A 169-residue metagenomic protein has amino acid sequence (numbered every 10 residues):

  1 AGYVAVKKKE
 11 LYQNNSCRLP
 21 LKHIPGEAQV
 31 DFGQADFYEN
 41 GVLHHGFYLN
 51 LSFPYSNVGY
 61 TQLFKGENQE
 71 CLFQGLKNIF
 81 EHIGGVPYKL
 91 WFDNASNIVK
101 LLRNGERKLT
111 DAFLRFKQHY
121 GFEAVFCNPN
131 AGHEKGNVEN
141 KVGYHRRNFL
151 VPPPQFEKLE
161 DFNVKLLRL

Functional and structural regions predicted by a protein language model:
A5-G59, E67-Q74: Mobile-element integrase/transposase regions, centering on the N-terminal DNA-binding/Zn-coordinating module
G33, P54-S56, F64-E67, F92-N97 (+3 more regions): An acidic- and aromatic-residue-enriched active-site/binding cleft used to recognize and process polar
P54, I79-Y88, H119-F122: Secondary-structure transition/capping motifs at alpha-helix termini and the adjoining loop/turn into the next element
N57-Q62, V151: Short small-residue beta-strand/loop micro-motif enriched in glycine and branched aliphatics
Q62-V86: Active-site beta-loop-alpha junctions of metal-dependent nucleic acid enzymes, especially the RNase H-like/DDE
G85-G105: Acidic/histidine-rich, metal-coordinating catalytic segments
E106-A124: Two-metal-ion acidic nuclease core segments, chiefly of the RNase H-like superfamily
G121-L169: Charged alpha-helix within mobile-element recombinases
